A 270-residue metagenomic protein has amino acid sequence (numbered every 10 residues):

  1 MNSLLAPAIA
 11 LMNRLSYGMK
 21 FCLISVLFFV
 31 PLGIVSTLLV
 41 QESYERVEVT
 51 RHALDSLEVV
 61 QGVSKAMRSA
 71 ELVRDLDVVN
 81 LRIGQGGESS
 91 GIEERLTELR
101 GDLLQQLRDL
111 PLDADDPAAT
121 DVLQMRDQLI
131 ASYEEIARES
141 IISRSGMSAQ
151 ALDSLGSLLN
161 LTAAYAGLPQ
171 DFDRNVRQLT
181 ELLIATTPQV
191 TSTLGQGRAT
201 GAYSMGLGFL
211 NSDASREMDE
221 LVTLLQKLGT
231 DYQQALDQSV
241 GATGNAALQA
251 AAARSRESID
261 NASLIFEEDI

Functional and structural regions predicted by a protein language model:
M1-I270: Hydrophobic alpha-helical segments
